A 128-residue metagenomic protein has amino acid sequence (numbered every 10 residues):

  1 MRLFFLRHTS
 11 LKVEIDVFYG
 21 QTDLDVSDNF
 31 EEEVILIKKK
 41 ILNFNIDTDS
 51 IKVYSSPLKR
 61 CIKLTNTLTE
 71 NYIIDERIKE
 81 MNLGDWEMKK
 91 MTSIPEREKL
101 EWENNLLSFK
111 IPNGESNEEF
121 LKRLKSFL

Functional and structural regions predicted by a protein language model:
L6-L68: Active-site-proximal alpha-helix that buttresses catalytic centers in soluble enzyme cores
I35, K125-S126: Solvent-exposed alpha-helix faces
K39-K40, L100-N104, F127-L128: Short amphipathic alpha-helical segments with coiled-coil-like heptad repeat character
D49, Y72-I73, L128: Secondary-structure boundary/capping signal
K59-K63, E118, K125: A structural signal for well-ordered alpha-helical segments within the folded catalytic domains of diverse enzymes
L68-R123: Phosphate-handling substructures
